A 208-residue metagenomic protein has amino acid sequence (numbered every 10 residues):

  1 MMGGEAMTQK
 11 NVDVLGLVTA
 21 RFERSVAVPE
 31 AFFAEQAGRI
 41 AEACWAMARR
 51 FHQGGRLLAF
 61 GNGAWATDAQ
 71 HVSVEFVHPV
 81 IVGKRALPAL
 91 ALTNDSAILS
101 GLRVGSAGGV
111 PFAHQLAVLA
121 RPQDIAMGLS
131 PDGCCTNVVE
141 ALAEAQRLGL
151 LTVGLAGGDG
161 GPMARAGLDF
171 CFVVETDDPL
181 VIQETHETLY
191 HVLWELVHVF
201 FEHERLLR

Functional and structural regions predicted by a protein language model:
M1-A34: Generic N-terminal amphipathic, Lys/Arg-enriched alpha-helix
W45-A120: Glycine-rich, small/polar surface segments that engage phosphate groups of diverse ligands
W65-Q70, C134-A141: Short glycine/serine/threonine-rich phosphate/pyrophosphate-binding segments that cradle anionic phosphate groups
T93, S130, A156, F172-L180: Short beta->alpha connector loops at strand-helix junctions that form conserved, small/polar/Pro-enriched
V118, L180-R208: A charged, well-structured terminal subsegment
L142-Q146: Surface-exposed amphipathic alpha-helices with a cationic face
L155-F170: Short, glycine/polar-rich helix-capping loops at beta-to-alpha or helix-loop-helix junctions that flank or form
